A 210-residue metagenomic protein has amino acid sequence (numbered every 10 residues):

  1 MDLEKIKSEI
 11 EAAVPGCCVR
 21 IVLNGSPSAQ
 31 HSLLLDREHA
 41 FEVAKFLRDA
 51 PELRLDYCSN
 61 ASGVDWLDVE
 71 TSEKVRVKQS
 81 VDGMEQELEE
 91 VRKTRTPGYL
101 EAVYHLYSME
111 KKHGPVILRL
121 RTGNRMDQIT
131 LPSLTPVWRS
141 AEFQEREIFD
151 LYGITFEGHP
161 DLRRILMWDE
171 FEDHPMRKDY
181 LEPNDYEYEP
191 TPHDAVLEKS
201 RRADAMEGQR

Functional and structural regions predicted by a protein language model:
M1-R210: Terminal low-complexity/charged segments
